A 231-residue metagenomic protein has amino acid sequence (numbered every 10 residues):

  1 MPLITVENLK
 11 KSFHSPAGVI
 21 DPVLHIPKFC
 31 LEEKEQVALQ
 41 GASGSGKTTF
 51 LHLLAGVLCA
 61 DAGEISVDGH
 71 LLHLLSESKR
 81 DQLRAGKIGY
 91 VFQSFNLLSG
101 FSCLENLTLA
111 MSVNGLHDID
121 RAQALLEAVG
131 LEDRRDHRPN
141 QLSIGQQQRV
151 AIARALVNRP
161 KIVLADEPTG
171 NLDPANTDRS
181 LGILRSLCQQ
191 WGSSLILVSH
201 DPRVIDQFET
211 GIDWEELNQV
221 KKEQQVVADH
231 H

Functional and structural regions predicted by a protein language model:
A55: Helix-to-loop junction immediately C-terminal to a conserved catalytic motif
G63-L71: Conserved ABC transporter NBD signature motif
L72-G89: ABC ATPase NBD coupling module
F101-L109: Short coil-to-helix segment of the ABC ATPase nucleotide-binding domain corresponding to the Q-loop/switch region
H137-N140, N158, W191: Conserved signature/switch motifs of ABC ATPase nucleotide-binding domains
R138-Q148: Conserved ABC ATPase signature
V163-D166: Catalytic Walker B motif of ABC-type/P-loop ATPase nucleotide-binding domains
